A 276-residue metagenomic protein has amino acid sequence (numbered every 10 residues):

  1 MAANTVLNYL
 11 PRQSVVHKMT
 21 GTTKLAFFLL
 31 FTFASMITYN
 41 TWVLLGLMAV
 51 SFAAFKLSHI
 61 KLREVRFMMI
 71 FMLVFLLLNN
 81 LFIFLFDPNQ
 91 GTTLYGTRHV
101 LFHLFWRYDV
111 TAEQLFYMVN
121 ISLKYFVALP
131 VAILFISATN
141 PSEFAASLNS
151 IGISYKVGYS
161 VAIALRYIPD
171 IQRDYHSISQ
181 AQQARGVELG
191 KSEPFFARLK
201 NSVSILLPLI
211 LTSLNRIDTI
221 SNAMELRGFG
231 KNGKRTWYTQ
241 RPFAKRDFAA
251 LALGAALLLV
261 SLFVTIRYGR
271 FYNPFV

Functional and structural regions predicted by a protein language model:
M1-T41, A49-F52, K56, R173-V276: Transmembrane alpha-helix interface motif
Q13, M36, H59-E64, F105 (+4 more regions): Membrane-helix interfacial "entry" motifs
N40-M48, E64-F67: Short, aromatic-rich membrane-interface segments at the entry and exit of alpha-helical transmembrane domains
T41, K61-L62, I153-V157: Membrane-helix interface segments
A49, K61, I70-V74: Hydrophobic alpha-helical segments of polytopic membrane proteins
F55-I60, A138-T139: Structural signal for the C-terminal ends of transmembrane alpha-helices and the immediately following loop
M69-E188, S192-F195: Juxtamembrane/interface alpha-helical elements of multi-pass membrane proteins
